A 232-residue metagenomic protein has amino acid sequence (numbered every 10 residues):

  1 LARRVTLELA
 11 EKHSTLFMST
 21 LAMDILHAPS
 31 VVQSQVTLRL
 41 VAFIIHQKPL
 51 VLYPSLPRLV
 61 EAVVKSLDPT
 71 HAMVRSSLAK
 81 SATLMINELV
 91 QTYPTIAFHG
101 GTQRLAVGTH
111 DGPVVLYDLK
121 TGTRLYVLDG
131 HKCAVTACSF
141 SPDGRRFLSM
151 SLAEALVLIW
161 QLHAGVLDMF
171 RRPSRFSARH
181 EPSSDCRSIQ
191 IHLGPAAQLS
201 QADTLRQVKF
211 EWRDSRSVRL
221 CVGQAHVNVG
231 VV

Functional and structural regions predicted by a protein language model:
L1-A2, V32-V36, M73-L78: Positions within the helices of HEAT/ARM-like alpha-solenoid repeats
A2, A10-A22, V41, L52-E61 (+1 more regions): Core helices of alpha-solenoid repeat scaffolds
V5, Q47-V51, T123-Y126, A134: Alpha-solenoid ARM/HEAT helical repeat scaffolds used for protein-protein interactions
V5-E11, L40-K48, V63-L67, L78-V90: Hydrophobic residues within the alpha-helices of tandem HEAT/HEAT-like
S19-S30, E61-D68, A72: HEAT/HEAT-like alpha-solenoid repeats
Q91-V232: WD40-repeat beta-propeller superdomains and closely related acidic/aromatic-rich repeat-like regions
